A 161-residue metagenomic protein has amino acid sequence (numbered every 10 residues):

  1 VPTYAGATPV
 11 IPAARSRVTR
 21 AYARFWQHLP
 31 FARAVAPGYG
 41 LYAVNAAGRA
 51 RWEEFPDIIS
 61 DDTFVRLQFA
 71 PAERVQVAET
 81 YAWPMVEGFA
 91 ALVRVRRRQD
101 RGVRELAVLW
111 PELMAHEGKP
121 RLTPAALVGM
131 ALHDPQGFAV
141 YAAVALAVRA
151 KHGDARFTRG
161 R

Functional and structural regions predicted by a protein language model:
V1-V18: Conserved donor NDP-sugar-binding/catalytic core segment of glycosyltransferases
P9-A13, F25-V44, A50-R51, P56-S60: A recurrent flexible, glycine/aromatic-enriched loop bordering the glycosyltransferase active site that acts as
V18-F25: Short, flexible helix-coil linker/hinge segments at the edges of structured domains or between repeats
D57, T63-W83, R97-R98, G102-E105: Catalytic donor-sugar/metal-binding loop of nucleotide-sugar-dependent glycosyltransferases
A82-F89, R94-R161: Terminal low-complexity segments of carbohydrate-biosynthetic enzymes
